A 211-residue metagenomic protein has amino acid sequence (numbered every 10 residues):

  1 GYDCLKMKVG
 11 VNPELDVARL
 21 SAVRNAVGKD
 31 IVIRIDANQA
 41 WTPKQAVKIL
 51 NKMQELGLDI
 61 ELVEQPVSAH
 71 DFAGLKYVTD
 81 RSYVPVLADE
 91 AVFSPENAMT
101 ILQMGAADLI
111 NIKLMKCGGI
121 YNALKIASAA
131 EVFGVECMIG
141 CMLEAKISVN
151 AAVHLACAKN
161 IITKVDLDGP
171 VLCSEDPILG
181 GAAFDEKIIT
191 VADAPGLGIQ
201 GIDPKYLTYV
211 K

Functional and structural regions predicted by a protein language model:
G1-C4: Gly-rich Lys/Arg/Thr-decorated short loops/hinges at beta-loop-alpha junctions or inter-strand turns that position
M7-S148, S174-P177, A182-F184: Catalytic core of soluble alpha/beta enzymes
L143-K211: Flexible C-terminal active-site loop/helix
